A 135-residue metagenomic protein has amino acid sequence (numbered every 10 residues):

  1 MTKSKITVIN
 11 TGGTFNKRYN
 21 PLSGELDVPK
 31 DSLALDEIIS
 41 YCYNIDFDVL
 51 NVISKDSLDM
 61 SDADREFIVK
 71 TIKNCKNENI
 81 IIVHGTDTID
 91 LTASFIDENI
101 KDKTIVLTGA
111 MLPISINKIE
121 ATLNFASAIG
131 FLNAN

Functional and structural regions predicted by a protein language model:
T2-N135: Active-site histidine-anchored catalytic micro-motif
